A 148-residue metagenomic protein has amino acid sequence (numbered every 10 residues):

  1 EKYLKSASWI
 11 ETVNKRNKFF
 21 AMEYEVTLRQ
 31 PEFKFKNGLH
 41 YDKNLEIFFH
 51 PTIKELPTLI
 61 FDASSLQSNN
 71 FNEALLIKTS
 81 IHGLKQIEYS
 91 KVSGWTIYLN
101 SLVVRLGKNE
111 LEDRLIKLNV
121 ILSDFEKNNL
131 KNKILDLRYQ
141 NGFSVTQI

Functional and structural regions predicted by a protein language model:
E1, A7, F71-L75, E112-L122: Extracytoplasmic/secreted envelope proteins and their assembly/folding machinery, especially bacterial periplasmic
K2-A21, K85-Q86: Short, well-structured beta-strand/strand-turn elements
S8, V26, Q30, N119-E126: Sec/Tat-exported extracytoplasmic proteins
E11-T12, A21, P31-K34, V104-R105 (+2 more regions): Short beta-strands and strand-coil junctions in structured, solvent-facing domains, enriched
M22-V104: Extracytoplasmic segments of membrane-associated envelope/inner-membrane machinery
K54-E55, G107-D113: A short, sequence-level motif marking secondary-structure junctions
R114-I148: Extracytoplasmic/luminal low-complexity segments enriched in Pro/Gly and acidic/polar residues that act as flexible
